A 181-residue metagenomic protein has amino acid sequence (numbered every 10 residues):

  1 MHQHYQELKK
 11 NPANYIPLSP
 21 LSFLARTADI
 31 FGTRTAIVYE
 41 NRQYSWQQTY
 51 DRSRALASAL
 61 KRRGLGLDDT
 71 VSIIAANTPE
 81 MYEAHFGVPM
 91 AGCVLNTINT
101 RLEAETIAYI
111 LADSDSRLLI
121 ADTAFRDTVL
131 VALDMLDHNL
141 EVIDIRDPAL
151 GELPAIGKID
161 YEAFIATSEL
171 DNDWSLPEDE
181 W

Functional and structural regions predicted by a protein language model:
M1-P17: Flexible, non-catalytic linker and terminal segments flanking ANL/adenylate-forming cores
P12-I16, Q48, N96-I98: Short, flexible loop segments at the rims of nucleotide/cofactor-binding pockets, characterized by
I16, L21-A25, T33-T78, Y82-F86 (+2 more regions): Conserved AMP-binding/adenylate-forming core of the ANL superfamily
F23, R62-R63, M90-A163, W174: Structural core segment of the AMP-binding/adenylate-forming
G32, K158, I165-W181: Conserved pre-ATP/AMP-binding loop-to-beta segment of ANL
T35, D69, C93, L140 (+1 more regions): Surface-exposed loop/turn positions
R42, D147, A166-E169: Residues that form or immediately flank small-molecule/cofactor binding pockets and catalytic motifs
